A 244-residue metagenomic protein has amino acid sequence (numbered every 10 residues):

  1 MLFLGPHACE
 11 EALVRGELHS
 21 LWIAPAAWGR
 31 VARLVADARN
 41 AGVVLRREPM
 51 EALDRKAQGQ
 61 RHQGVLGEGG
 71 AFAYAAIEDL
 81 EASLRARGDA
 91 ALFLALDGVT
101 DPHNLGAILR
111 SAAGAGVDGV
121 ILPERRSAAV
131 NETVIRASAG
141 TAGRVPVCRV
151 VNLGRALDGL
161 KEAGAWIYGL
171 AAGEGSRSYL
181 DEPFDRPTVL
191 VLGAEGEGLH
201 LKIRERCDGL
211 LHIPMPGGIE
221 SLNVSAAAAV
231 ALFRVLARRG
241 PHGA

Functional and structural regions predicted by a protein language model:
M1-A86: N-terminal positively charged helical leader segments and presequences
H7-E11, E17, I23, R33 (+3 more regions): RNA substrate-binding interface of SAM-dependent RNA methyltransferases
A26-W28, M50-E51, R125-S127, E195-E197 (+1 more regions): Short, acidic/turn-prone active-site loops that include or flank metal/cofactor- and phosphate-binding residues
R30, S127-T133, E197-R206: Short, glycine/polar-rich helix-capping loops at beta-to-alpha or helix-loop-helix junctions that flank or form
R39, Q63-L66, R136-T141, D185-T188: Short, hinge-like loop/turn segments at secondary-structure boundaries
H103-A107, L199, V224: Short glycine/serine/threonine-rich phosphate/pyrophosphate-binding segments that cradle anionic phosphate groups
G114, G119, R136-T141, L201-A244: Structured adenosyl-cofactor binding patch, chiefly the S-adenosyl-L-methionine
Y168-N223: Active-site/ligand-binding-proximal alpha/beta "capping" segment
